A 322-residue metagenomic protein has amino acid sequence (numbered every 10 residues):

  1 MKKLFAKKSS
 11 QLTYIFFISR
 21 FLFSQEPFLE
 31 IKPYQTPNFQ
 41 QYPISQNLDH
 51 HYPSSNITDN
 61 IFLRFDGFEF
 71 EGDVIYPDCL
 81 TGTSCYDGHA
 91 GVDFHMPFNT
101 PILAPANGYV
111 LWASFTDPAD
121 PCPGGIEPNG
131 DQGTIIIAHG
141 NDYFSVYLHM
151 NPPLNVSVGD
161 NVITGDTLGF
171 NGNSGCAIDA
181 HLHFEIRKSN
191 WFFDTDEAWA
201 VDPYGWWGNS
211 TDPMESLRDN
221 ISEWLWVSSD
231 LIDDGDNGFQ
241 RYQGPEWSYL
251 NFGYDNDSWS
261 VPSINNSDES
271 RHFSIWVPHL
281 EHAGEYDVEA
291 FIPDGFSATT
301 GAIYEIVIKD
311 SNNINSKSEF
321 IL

Functional and structural regions predicted by a protein language model:
K2-T13: Bacterial N-terminal signal peptides that target proteins for export
Q25-D73, E127, S157-T164, E185-L231: Acidic, glycine-rich catalytic/binding loops that coordinate metals and/or anionic ligands
C79, G88-H89, P105-L154, V158 (+2 more regions): Zn2+-dependent peptidoglycan hydrolase active-site motif and core
T100, N107, N141-S145, T164 (+1 more regions): Loop/turn elements at helix/coil->beta-strand transitions in domains of secreted/extracellular proteins
I102, G108-V110, G159-N171: A structural signal for short beta-strand/turn segments enriched in small hydrophobics and glycine
T116-P118, L168-C176: Short, charged beta-turn/beta-strand-edge "cap" motif at the junction between a beta-strand and an adjacent loop
S229-L322: Extracytoplasmic
